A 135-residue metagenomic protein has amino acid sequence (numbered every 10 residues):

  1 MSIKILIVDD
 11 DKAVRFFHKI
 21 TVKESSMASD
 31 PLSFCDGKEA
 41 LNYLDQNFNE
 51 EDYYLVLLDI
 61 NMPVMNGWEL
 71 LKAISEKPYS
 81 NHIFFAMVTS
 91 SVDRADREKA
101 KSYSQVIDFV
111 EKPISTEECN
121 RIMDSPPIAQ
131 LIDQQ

Functional and structural regions predicted by a protein language model:
I3-A13, H18-V22: Conserved acidic segment of CheY-like receiver
V8-D10, F34, V56-D59: Conserved sequence signature across two-component system core domains
S33-Y43, G67: Helix N-cap/capping motif at the beta->alpha junctions
N42, W68-N81: Short amphipathic alpha-helix used as the core "switch/output" element in two-component signaling
F48-L57: Active-site beta3 strand of CheY-like receiver
M62: Receiver (REC) domain active-site loop signature in two-component systems and cognate sites in sensor histidine kinases
E69, H82, V92-D108, R121: Alpha4 helix (beta4-alpha4-beta5 surface) of REC/receiver domains from two-component response regulators
A86-V88: Hydrophobic/aromatic residues positioned on beta-strands within the core alpha/beta folds
